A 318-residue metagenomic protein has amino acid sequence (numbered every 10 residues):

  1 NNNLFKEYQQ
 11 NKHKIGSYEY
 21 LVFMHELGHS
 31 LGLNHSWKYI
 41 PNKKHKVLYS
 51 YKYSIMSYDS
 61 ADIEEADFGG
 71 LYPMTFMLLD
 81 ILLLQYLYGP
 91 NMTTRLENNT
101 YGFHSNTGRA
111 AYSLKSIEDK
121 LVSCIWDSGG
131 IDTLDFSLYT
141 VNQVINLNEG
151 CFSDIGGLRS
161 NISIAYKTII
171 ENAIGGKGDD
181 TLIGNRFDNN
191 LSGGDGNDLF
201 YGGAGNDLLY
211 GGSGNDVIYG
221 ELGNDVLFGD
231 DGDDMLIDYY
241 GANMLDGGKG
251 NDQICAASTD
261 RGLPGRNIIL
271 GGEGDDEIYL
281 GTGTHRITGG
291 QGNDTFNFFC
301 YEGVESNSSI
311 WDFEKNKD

Functional and structural regions predicted by a protein language model:
N2-F23: Short pre-active-site segment immediately N-terminal to the catalytic Zn-binding motif
H13, H35-K52, D67-P73, G108-A111 (+5 more regions): Acidic glycine/aspartate-rich repeat arrays in secreted/surface proteins
L21-S36: Active-site recognition of the HExxH zinc-binding catalytic motif
H25, L84, I170: Divalent metal-coordination and catalytic microenvironments
K44-Y49, S54, D59-A66, Q85-S113 (+7 more regions): GD-rich hexapeptide-repeat beta-solenoids
E118, D127, F136-L138, G175 (+15 more regions): Glycine-centered beta-turn/loop sites at beta-strand termini
Y139-N142, E149-Y201, A256-R261, G283: Extracellular repeat-rich scaffold modules on cell surfaces
